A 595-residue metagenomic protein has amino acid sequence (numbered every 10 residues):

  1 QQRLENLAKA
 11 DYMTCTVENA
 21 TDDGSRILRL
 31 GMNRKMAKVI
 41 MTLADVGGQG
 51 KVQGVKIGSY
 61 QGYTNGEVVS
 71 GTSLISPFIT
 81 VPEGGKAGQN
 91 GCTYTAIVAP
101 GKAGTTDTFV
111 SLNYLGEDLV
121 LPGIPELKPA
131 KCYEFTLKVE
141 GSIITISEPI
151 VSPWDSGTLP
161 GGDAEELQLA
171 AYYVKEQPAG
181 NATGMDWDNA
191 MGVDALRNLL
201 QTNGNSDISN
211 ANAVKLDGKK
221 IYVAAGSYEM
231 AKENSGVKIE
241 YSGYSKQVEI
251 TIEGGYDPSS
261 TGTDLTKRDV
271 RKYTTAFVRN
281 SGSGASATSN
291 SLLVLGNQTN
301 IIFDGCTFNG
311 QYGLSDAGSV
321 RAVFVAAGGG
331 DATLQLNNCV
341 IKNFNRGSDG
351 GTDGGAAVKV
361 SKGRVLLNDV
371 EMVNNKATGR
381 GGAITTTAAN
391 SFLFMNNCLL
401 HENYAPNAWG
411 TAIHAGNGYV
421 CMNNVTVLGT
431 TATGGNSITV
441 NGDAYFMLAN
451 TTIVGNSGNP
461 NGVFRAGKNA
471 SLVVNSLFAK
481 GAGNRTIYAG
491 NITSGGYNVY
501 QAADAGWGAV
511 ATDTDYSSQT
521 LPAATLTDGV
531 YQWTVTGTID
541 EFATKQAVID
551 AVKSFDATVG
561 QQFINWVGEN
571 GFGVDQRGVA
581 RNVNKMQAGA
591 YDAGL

Functional and structural regions predicted by a protein language model:
Q1, A103-G116, A130: A short, solvent-exposed beta-strand micro-motif common in secreted/extracellular proteins
Q1-K51, T80-P82, K86-G101, K128-K131 (+2 more regions): Short, low-hydrophobicity acidic/polar segments
G48-S76: Short, ordered, surface-exposed loop/turn motifs in non-cytosolic proteins
K128-L169, A580, N584-L595: A recurrent domain-boundary module in secreted/ectodomain proteins
A170-A224, E229, G236: Acidic Gly/Asp/Thr-rich repetitive segments characteristic of extracellular carbohydrate-active and adhesion proteins
N210-D264, N484: N-terminal extracellular ligand-recognition/capping segment immediately after the signal peptide
A231-S242, L265-R268, V320-G328, Q335 (+7 more regions): Predominantly extracellular beta-rich ligand-binding scaffolds that present long acidic/polar faces for carbohydrate
Q247-G318, N345: Right-handed parallel beta-helix/beta-spiral solenoid domain characteristic of secreted/periplasmic
